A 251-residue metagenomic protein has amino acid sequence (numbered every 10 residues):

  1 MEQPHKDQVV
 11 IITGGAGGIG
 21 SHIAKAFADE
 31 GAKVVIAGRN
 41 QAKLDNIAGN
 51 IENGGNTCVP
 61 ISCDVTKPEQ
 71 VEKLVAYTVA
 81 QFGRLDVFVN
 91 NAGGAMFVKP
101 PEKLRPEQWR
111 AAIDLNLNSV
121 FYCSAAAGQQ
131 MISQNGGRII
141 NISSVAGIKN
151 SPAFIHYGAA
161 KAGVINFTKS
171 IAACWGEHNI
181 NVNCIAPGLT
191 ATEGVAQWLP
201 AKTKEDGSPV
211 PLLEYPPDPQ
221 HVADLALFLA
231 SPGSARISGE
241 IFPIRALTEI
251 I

Functional and structural regions predicted by a protein language model:
A16-G18: Conserved glycine-rich cofactor-binding loop
A95-V98, K149, L227, S238-I251: Short C-terminal tail/terminal secondary-structure segment of NAD(P)H-dependent dehydrogenase/reductase domains
K99-P101, R105-I113, D206-G207: Substrate-binding pocket helix/loop in short-chain dehydrogenase/reductase
S124, A160, T168: Active-site helix of classical SDR
Q129, A173-E177, A235: Alpha-helical segment proximal to the catalytic Tyr-Lys
S144: Residue(s) in the substrate-gating loop at a strand-loop-helix junction that position the organic substrate next
P211-V222, G233: A conserved structural motif in NAD(P)-dependent oxidoreductases
